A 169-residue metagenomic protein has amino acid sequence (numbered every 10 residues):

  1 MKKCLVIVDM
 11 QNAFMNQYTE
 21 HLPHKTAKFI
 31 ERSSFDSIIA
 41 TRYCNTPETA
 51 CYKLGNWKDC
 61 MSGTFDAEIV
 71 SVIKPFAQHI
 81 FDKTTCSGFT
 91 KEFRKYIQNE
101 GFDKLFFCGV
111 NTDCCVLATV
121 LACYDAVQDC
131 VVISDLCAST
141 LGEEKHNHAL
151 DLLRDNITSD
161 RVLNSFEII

Functional and structural regions predicted by a protein language model:
K2-C4, H24, E31-S37, K58-I169: Active-site-adjacent betaalpha module
V8, T41, S134: Active-site flanking residues adjacent to catalytic metal/cofactor-binding acidic residues
M10-Y18: Short acidic, Gly/Ser-rich segments with clustered Asp/Glu that frequently serve as metal-coordination loops in enzyme
Q11-N12, N45, A138: Short, glycine/acidic-enriched loop or turn micro-motifs at the edges of active sites
M15, E48, L141: Conserved protein kinase catalytic core
T19-A27: Short amphipathic alpha-helical segment that frequently serves as the phosphate-/nucleotide-binding helix
S33-T49: Von Willebrand factor
P47-D59: A short secondary-structure junction motif
